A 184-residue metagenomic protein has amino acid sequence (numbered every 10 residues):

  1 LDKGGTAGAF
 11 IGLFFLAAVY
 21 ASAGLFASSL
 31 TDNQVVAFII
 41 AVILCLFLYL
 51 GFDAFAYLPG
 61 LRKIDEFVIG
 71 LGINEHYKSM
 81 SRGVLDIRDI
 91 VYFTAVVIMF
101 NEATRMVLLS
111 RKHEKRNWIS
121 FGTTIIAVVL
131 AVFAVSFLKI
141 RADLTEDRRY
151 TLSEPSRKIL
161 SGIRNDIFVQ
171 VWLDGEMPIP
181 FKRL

Functional and structural regions predicted by a protein language model:
L1-V35: Secretory targeting signals
V19-A23, A103-T104, A127: Hydrophobic/aromatic residues in alpha-helical transmembrane segments
S22-F26, L46, L50, L130: Alpha-helical transmembrane segments of multipass membrane proteins
S28-D32, S110-R116: Membrane-interface helix-boundary motifs at transmembrane edges
N33-V42, N117-T123: Alpha-helical transmembrane segments and their helix-start/interface "positive-inside/aromatic belt" motifs in integral
A37-R111: Terminal transmembrane helical anchor/hairpin motif
H113-L138: Internal/C-terminal transmembrane anchor helices
L130-F133, F137-L184: Juxtamembrane extramembrane loops of integral membrane proteins
